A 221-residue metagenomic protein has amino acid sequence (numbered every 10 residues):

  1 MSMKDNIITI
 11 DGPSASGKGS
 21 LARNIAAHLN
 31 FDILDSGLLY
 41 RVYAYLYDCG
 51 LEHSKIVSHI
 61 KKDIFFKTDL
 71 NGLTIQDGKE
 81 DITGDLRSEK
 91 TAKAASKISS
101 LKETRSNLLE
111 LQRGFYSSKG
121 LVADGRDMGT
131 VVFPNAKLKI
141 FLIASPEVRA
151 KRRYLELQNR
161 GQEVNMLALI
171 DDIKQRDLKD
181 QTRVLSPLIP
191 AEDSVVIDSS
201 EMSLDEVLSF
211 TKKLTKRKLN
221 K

Functional and structural regions predicted by a protein language model:
I8-I10: Hydrophobic anchor at the beta1->P-loop junction of P-loop NTPases
A15-S16: ATP-binding Walker
G19: Walker A/P-loop
A27-E89: N-terminal phosphate/diphosphate-binding loop that engages ATP/GTP or pyrophosphate donors across diverse enzyme folds
G37, K79, L108, V122 (+1 more regions): Residue-level signal for inorganic ion chemistry
K67-G72, Q76, R105, Q112-S118 (+4 more regions): Small-molecule kinase domains that catalyze NTP-dependent phosphoryl transfer to phosphate-bearing small molecules
T83, K90-A95, S99-R160: ATP-dependent NMP and nucleoside kinases share a basic, alpha-helical "lid"
